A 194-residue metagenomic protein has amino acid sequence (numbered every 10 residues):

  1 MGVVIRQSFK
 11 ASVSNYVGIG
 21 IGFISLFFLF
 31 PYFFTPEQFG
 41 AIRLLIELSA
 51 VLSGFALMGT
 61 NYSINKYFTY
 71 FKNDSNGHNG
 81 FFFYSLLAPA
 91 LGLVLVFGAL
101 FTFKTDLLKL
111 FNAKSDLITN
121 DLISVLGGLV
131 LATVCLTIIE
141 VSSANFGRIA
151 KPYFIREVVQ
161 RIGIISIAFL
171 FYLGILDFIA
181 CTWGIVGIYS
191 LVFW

Functional and structural regions predicted by a protein language model:
V3-Y62, L93, F97-F101, L129: Signature of the first transmembrane helix
I5, R43, N76-A90, I123: Interfacial transmembrane-helix starts/ends
I5, Y67, T133-V158: Membrane-interface junctions at transmembrane-helix termini in multi-pass inner-membrane proteins
F33-P36, N145-G147, I175: Helix-loop interface residues and adjacent transmembrane-helix termini in multi-pass membrane transporters, primarily
V51-L52, A113-I139, G187: Alpha-helical transmembrane segments of multi-pass membrane proteins
L57-N73, N145: Helix-loop junctions and terminal segments of transmembrane helices in multi-pass membrane transport/translocation
F83-F111, F169-Y172, W194: Alpha-helical transmembrane segments of multi-pass membrane transport and lipid-handling proteins
S124, F154-F169, G174-W194: Hydrophobic alpha-helical transmembrane segments
